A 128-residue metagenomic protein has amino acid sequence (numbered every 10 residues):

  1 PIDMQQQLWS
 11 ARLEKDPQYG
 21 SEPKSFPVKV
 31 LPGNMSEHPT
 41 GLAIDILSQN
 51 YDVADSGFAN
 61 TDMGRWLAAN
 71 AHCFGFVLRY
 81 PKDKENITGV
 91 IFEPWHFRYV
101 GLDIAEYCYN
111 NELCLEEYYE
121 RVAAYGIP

Functional and structural regions predicted by a protein language model:
I2-P128: Cell-envelope/glycan interface and biosynthesis
